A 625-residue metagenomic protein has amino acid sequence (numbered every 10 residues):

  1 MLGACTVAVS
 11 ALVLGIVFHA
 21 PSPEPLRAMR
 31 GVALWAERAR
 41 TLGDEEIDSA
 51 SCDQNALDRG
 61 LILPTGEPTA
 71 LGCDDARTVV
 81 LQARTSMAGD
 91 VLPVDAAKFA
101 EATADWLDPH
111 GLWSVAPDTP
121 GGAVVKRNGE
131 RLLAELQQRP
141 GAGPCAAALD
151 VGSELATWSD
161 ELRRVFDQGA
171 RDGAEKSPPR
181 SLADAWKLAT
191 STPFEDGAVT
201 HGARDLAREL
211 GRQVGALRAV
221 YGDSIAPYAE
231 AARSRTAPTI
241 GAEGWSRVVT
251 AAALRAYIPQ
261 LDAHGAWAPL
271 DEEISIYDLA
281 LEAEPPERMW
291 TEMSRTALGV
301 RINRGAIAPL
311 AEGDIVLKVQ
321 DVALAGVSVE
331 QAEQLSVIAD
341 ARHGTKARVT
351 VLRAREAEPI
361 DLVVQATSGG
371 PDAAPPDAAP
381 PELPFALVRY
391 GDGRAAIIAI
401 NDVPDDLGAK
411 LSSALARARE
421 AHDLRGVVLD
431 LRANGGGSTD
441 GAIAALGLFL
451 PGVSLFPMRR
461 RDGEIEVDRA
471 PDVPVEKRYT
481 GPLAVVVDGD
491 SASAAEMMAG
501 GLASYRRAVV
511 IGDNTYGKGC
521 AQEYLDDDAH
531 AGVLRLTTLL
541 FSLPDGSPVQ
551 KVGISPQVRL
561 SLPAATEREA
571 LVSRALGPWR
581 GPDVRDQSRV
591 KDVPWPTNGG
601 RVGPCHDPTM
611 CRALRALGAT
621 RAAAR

Functional and structural regions predicted by a protein language model:
L2-V17: Hydrophobic membrane-insertion alpha-helices, especially the h-region of bacterial N-terminal signal peptides
G15-G265, P582-R625: Terminal targeting/pro-maturation regions of precursor/exported proteins
G15-R84, A96-A100, T119, H343-A347 (+2 more regions): C-terminal "post-core" interaction segments
R38, A308-L335, I398, V427-R432: Conserved PDZ fold ligand-binding element
P259-G305, P381-L387: PDZ/PDZ-like peptide-tail recognition elements
L261-D262, E282-E287, S294-V300, L310 (+4 more regions): Short flexible coil/turn linkers enriched for glycine and charged/polar residues that connect secondary-structure
R304-K318, I338-R342, E420, G501: A short glycine-leucine-enriched loop at secondary-structure breakpoints that most characteristically corresponds
I315-A354, G441, K518-L525: PDZ domains, with a preference for the canonical peptide-binding region formed by the helix
